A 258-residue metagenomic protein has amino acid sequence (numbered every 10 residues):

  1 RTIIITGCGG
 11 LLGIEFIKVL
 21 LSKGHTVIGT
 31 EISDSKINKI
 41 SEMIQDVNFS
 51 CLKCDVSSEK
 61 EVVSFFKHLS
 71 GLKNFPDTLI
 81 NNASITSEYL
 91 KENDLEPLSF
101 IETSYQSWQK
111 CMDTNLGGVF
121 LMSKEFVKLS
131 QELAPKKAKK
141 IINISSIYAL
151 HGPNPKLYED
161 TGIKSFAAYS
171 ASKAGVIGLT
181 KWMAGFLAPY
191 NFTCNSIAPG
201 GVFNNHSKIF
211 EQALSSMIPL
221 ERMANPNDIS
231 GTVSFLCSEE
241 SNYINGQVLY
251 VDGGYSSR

Functional and structural regions predicted by a protein language model:
R1-I28, M183: Canonical Rossmann dinucleotide-binding motif of NAD(H)/NADP(H)-dependent dehydrogenases/reductases, specifically
F65, I80, M122-F126, S130 (+3 more regions): Hydrophobic positions on the long internal alpha-helix of Rossmann-like NAD(P)-dependent oxidoreductase domains
N82-E96, G254: Conserved NAD(P)H cofactor-binding loop of Rossmann-fold oxidoreductase domains
P97, P153, S216, S234 (+1 more regions): Short C-terminal tail/terminal secondary-structure segment of NAD(P)H-dependent dehydrogenase/reductase domains
P97-L121, I142, Y169, V176 (+1 more regions): Catalytic Tyr-X3-Lys loop
I101-Y105, K136-K137, I142-G175, T180-P189: Catalytic loop of short-chain dehydrogenase/reductase
K128, G185-F186, N242: Alpha-helical segment proximal to the catalytic Tyr-Lys
I218-I229, E240: A conserved structural motif in NAD(P)-dependent oxidoreductases
